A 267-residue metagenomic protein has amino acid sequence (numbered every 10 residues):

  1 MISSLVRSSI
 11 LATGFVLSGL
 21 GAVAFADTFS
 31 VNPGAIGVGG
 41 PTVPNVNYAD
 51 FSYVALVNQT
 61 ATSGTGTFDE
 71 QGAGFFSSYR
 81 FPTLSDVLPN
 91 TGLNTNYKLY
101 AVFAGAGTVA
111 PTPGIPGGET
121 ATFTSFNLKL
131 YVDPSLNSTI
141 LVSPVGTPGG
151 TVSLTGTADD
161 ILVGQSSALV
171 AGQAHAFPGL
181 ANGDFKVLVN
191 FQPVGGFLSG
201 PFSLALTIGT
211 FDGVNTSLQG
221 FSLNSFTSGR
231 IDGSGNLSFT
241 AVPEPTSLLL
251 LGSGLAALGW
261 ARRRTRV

Functional and structural regions predicted by a protein language model:
M1-F29, D232-W260, V267: Short, threonine-centered small-residue motifs that mark membrane-proximal processing/anchoring sites and TM-junction
S3, S9, F15-S18, V152 (+8 more regions): Intrinsic-disorder/low-complexity peptide segments enriched for small residues
L5, P33-A35, N127: Solvent-exposed, flexible loop/coil residues
F15, A22, T108, T151 (+2 more regions): Detector for intrinsically disordered, low-structure N-terminal pre-sequences
A26-A121, L204, I208-A241: N-terminal segment immediately downstream of the Sec signal-peptide cleavage site in secreted/extracellular proteins
S52, S135, I161-L162, V214 (+2 more regions): Intrinsically disordered, low-complexity regions of eukaryotic proteins
F123-L204: Short helix-loop boundary/capping segments
H175-L218, L223-T240, A256, R263 (+1 more regions): Eukaryotic intrinsically disordered, low-complexity regions
